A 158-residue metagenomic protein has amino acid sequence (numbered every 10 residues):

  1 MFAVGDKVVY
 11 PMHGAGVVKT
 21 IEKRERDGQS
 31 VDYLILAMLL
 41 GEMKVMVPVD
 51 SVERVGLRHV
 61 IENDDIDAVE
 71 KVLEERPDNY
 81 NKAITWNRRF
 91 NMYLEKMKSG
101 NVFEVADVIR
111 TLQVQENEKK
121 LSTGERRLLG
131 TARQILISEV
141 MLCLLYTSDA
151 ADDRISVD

Functional and structural regions predicted by a protein language model:
M12, T20-T111: Long beta-strand-rich cores associated with HINT superfamily self-processing modules
A83, E95-V102, K119-G130, L145: Conserved phosphate/pyrophosphate-binding and hydrolysis machinery centered on Walker-type P-loop NTPases, extending
L136-V140, L144: Extended, domain-scale alpha-helical bundle/helix-rich regions
Y146-A151: Conserved small/polar residues in nucleotide/adenosyl-binding loops
